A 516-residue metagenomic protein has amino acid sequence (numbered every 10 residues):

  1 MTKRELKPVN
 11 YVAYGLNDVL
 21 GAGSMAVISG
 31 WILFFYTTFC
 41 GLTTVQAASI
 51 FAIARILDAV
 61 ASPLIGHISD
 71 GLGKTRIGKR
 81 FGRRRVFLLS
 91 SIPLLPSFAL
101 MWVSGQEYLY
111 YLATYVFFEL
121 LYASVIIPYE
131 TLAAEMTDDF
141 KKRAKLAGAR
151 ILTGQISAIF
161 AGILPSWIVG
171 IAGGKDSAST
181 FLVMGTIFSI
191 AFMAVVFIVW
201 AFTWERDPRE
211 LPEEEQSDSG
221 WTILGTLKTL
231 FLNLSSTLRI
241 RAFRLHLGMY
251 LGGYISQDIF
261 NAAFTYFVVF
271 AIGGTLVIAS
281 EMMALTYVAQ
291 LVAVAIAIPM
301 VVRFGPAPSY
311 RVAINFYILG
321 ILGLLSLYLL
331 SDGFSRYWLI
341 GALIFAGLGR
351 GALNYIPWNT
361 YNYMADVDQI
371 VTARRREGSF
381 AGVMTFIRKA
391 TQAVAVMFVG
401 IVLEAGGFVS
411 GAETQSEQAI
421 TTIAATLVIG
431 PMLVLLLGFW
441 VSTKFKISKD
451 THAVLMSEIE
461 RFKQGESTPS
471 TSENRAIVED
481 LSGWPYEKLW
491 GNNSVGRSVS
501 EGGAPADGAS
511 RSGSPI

Functional and structural regions predicted by a protein language model:
M1-G496: Membrane-embedded alpha-helical bundles of multi-pass transporters/translocases, especially carrier/permease families
K488-I516: Intrinsically disordered, low-complexity cytosolic terminal tails
